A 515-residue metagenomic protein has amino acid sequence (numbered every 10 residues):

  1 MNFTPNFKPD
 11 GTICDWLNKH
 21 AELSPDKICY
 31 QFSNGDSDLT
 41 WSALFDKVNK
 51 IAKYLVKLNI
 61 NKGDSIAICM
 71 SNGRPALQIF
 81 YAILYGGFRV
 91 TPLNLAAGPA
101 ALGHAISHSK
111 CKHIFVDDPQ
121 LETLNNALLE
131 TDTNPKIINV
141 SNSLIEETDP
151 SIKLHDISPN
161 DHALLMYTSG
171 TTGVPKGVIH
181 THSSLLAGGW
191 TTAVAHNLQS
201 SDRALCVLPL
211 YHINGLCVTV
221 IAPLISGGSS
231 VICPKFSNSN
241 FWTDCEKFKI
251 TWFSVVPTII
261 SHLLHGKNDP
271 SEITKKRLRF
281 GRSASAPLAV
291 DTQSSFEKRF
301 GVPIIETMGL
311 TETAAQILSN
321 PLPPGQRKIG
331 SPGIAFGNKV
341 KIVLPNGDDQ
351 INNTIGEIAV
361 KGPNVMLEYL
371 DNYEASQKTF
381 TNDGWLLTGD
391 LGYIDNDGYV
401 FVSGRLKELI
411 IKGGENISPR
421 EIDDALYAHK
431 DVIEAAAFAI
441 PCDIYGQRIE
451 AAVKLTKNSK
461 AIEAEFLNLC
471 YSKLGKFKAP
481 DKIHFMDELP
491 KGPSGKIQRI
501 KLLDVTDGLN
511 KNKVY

Functional and structural regions predicted by a protein language model:
P25-D26, D149-Y167, V174, N197-R203: Conserved pre-ATP/AMP-binding loop-to-beta segment of ANL
D26-G73, L77-Y81, G98-G103: Conserved AMP-binding/adenylate-forming core of the ANL superfamily
D38-A43, A163-A187: Conserved AMP-binding A3 loop
F45-K53, P159, V178-Q199, A204-V207 (+3 more regions): Conserved structural elements of the adenylate-forming
A97, I114, G362, L367-E368 (+4 more regions): AMP-binding/adenylate-forming catalytic core of the ANL superfamily
L186-R203, I213-T251, G266-K267: Conserved AMP-binding/adenylation subdomain of ANL enzymes
I250-V255, L264-R327, K341: Gly/Ser/Thr-rich phosphate-binding loop
I334-G337, D348-T379, E415-I417: Conserved ATP/PPi-binding loop(s) of AMP-dependent carboxylate-activating enzymes
